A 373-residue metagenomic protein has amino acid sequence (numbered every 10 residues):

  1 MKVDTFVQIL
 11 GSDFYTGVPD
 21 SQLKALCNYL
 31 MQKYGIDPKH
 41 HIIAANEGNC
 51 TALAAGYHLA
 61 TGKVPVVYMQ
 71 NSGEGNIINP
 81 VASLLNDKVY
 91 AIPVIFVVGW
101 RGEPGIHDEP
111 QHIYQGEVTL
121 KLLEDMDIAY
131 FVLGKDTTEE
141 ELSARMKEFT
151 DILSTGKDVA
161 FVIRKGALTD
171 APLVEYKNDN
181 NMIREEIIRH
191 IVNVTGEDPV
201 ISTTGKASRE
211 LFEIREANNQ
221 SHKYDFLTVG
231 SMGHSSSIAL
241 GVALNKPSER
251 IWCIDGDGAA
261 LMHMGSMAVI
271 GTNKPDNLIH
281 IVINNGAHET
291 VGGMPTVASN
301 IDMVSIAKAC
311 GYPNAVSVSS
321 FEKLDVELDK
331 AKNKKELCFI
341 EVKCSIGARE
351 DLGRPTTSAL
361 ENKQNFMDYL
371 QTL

Functional and structural regions predicted by a protein language model:
M1-E124, I128, V132-A239, L244-S248 (+3 more regions): Thiamine diphosphate
M69-S72, E249-A260, G265-M267: DG-centered beta-turn motif at the end of beta-strands
V81-A82, A91-V94, H263-N284: A short alpha/beta connector and helix-capping loop motif
T150, S320-N333: A short, acidic, amphipathic alpha-helical segment used as a generic capping/interface helix at domain edges
I163, I254-D257, I283, I340-V342: Active-site flanking residues adjacent to catalytic metal/cofactor-binding acidic residues
N245-D255, K274-N277: Phosphate-handling active-site elements
L278-G311, S317: A contiguous pocket-lining binding segment that forms or flanks enzyme active sites
V342-P355: Low-complexity intrinsically disordered segments
